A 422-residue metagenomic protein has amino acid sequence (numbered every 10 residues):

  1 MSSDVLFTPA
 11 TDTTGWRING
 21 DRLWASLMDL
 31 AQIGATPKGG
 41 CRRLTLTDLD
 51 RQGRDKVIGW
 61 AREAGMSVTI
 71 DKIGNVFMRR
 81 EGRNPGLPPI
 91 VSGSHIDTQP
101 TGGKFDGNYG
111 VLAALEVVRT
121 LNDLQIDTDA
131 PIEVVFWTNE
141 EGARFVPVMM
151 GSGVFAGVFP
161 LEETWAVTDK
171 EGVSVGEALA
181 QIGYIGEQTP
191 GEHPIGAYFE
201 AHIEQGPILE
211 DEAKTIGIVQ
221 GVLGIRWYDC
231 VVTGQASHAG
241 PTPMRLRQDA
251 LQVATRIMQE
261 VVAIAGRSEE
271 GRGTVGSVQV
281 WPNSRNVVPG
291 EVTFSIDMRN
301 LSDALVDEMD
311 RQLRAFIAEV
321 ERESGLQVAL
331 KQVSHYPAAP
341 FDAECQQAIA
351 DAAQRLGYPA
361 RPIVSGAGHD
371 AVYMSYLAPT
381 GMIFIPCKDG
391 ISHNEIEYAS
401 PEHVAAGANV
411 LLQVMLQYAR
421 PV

Functional and structural regions predicted by a protein language model:
S3-T47, Y336, I391-H393: N-terminal capping segment at the start of a domain
G15-I18, W24, Q32, T36 (+4 more regions): Active-site-adjacent substrate-binding region of metalloamidase/peptidase-like peptide-processing proteins
L23-T36, G93-S94, G290, P359-V410 (+1 more regions): Zn-dependent metallopeptidase/amidohydrolase metal-coordination segment
L30, S92, T101-E141, R226-V232 (+4 more regions): Alpha-helical metal-binding/catalytic segments enriched in His/Glu/Asp
A35-E81: A non-catalytic alpha/beta surface segment that caps or lines the substrate-entry region of metallo-dependent hydrolase
T45, T274-N283, S295-S302, Q327-Q346 (+1 more regions): A short beta-alpha structural unit
N139-E140, R144-A304: Midchain, well-structured core segments that form catalytic/ion-binding scaffolds
Q220, T242-R267, A315, A360 (+1 more regions): His/Asp/Glu-rich mid-to-C-terminal helical/loop segments that flank catalytic regions of hydrolases
